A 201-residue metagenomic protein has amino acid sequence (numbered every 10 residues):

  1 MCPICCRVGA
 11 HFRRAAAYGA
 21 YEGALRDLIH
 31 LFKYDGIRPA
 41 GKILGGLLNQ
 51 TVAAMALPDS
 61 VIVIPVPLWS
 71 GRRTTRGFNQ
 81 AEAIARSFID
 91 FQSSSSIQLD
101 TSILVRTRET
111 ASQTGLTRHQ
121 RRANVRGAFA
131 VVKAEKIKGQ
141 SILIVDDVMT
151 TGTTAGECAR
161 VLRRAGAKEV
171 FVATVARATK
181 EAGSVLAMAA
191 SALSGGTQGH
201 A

Functional and structural regions predicted by a protein language model:
M1-I144, T151-A201: Conserved PRPP/pyrophosphate-binding segment of the phosphoribosyltransferase/PRPP-pathway fold
